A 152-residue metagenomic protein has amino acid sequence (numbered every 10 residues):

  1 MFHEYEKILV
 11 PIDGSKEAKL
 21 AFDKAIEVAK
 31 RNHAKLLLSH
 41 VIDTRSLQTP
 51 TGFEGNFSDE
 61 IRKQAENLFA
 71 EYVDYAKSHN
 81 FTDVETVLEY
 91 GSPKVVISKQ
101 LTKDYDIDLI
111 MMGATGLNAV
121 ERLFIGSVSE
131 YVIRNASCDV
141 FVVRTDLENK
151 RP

Functional and structural regions predicted by a protein language model:
M1-H3, D74-I110, L147-P152: Structural beta-alpha unit
F2-G52, H79: Small/aliphatic-rich secondary-structure junction motif
A21, Q48-T51, V96-K99, R122-F124 (+1 more regions): Short, well-ordered secondary-structure micro-motifs
K24, E60-Y72, V96: Short, solvent-exposed amphipathic alpha-helices that sit in or adjacent to ligand/effector-binding or catalytic
E27, K103-R151: Gly/Ser-rich helix-loop-strand patches that form or flank binding pockets for ribonucleotide-derived cofactors
S39, E85-E89, F141: General small-molecule cofactor/ligand-binding pocket signal
H40-N67, K150-P152: Acidic, proline/glycine-rich short linear motifs
I42, L88-S92, T115: Short beta->alpha linker loops
